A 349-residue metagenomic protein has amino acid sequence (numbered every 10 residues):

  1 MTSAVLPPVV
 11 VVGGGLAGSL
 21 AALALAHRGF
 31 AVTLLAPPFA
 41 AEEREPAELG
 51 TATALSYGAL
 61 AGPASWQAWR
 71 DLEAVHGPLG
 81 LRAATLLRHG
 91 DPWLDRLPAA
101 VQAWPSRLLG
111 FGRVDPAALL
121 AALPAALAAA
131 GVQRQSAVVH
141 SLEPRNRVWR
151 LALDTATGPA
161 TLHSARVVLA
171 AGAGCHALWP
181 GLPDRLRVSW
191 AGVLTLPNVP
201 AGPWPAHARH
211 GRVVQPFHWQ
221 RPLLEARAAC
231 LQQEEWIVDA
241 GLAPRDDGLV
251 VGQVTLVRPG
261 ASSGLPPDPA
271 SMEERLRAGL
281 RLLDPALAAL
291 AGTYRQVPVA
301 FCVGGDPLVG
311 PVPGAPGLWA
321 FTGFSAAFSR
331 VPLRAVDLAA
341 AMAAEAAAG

Functional and structural regions predicted by a protein language model:
T2-A17: Beta1/beta-strand and adjacent pyrophosphate-binding region of the FAD-binding site in flavoprotein oxidoreductases
V5-P7, A156-R166: Core beta-strand elements of the Rossmann-like FAD/NAD(P) dinucleotide-binding domain in flavoenzyme oxidoreductases
H27-P46: Glycine-rich FAD pyrophosphate-binding loop
P46-G112, D239-A240: Dinucleotide-binding Rossmann-like beta1-alpha1 core, especially the glycine-rich loop that anchors the ADP
L60-P63, L94, S106-A125, P267-M272 (+2 more regions): Short beta-strand to alpha-helix junction loop
Q135-W149: A conserved short coil-to-beta-strand element within the FAD-binding core of flavoproteins
R166-D246, S262-S263: Flavin-dependent oxidoreductases
P266-G349: C-terminal catalytic lobe of FAD-dependent flavoproteins
